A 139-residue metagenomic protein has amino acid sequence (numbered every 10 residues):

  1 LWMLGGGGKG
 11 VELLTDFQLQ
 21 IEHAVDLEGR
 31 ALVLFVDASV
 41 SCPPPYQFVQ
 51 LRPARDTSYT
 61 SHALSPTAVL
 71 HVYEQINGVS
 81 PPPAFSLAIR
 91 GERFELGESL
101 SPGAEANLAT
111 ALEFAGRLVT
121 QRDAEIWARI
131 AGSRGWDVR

Functional and structural regions predicted by a protein language model:
L1-R52: Nucleotide and nucleotide-moiety/phosphate-recognizing core
L13, S58-Y59, S101: Short, surface-exposed loop/turn motifs that are enriched in glycine and acidic residues and include a nearby proline
L13-D16, P66, L108: A conditional alpha-helix N-cap/helix-loop micro-motif detector
G29, Q50-P53, P66, L96-E98 (+1 more regions): Generic structural "secondary-structure junction" signal
S39, A54, R90-R93: Short, flexible active-site-adjacent loop segments at beta-strand->alpha-helix junctions, enriched in small/polar
S39-C42, S61-L64, L112-R117: Short, surface-exposed, polar/charged, turn-prone segments marking secondary-structure boundaries
Y46-L70, N77: Active-site-adjacent loop/tail segments of enzyme domains
V69-R139: Phosphate-binding/catalytic loops
